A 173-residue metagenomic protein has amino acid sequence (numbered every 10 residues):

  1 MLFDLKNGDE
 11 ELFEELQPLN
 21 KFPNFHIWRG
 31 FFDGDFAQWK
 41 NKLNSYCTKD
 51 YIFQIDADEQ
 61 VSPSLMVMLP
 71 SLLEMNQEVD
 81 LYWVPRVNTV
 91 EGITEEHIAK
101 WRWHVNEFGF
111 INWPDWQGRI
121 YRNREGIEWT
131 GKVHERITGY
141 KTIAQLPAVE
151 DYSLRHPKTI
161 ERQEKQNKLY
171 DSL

Functional and structural regions predicted by a protein language model:
M1-R29: Acidic donor-binding segment of Leloir-type glycosyltransferases
L2, I55, P85: Conserved residues at the C-terminal ends of beta-strands
L5, F32, D58-V61: Structured beta->alpha junctions
L19-F22, Y46, M75: Alpha-helix C-cap/termination motif
P23-F25, K49-D50, V79-D80: A structural micro-motif
R29-F36: Short, acidic/glycine-rich phosphate-metal binding loop used to engage nucleotide
F36-N44, Q60-L173: Catalytic-site signature of metal-activated, phosphate-bearing donor transferases, centered on the GT-A/GT-A-like
K49-Q60: Short beta-strand-to-loop acidic/aromatic patch adjacent to the donor-nucleotide binding site
